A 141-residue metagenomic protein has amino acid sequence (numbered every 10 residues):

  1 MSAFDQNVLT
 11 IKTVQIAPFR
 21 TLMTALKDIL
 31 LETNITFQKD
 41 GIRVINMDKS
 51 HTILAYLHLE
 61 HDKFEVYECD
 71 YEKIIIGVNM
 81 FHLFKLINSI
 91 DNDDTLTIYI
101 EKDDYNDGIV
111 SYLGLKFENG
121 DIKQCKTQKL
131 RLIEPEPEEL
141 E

Functional and structural regions predicted by a protein language model:
M1-K27, E32-E141: DNA polymerase sliding clamps and clamp-related checkpoint/processivity subunits
